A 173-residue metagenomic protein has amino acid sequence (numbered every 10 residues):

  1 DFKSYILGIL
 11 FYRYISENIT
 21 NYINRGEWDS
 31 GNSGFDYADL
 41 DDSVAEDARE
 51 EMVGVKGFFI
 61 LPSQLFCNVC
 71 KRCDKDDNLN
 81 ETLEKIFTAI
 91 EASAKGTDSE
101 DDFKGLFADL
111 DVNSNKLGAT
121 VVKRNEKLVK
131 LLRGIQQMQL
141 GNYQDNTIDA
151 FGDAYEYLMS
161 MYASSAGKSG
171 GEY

Functional and structural regions predicted by a protein language model:
D1-Y173: Non-catalytic, mostly N-terminal accessory regions of nucleic-acid modification and defense proteins
